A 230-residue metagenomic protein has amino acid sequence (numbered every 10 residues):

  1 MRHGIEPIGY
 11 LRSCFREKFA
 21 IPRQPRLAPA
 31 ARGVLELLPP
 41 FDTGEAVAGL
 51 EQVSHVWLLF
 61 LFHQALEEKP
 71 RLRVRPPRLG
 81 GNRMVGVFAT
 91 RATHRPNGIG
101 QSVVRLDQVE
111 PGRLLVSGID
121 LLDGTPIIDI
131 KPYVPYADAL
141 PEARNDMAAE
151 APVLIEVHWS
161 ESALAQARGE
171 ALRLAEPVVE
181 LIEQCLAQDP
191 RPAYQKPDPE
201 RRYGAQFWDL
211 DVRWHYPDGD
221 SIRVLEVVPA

Functional and structural regions predicted by a protein language model:
M1-P7, H94-V103: Short coil-to-beta-strand transition motifs
R2-G44, L50-Q52, Y133-Q184, Y194: Arg/Lys-rich, positively charged N-terminal/basic patches that mediate binding to nucleic acids
L11, V103-L106: Conserved hydrophobic positions within beta-strands
R16, Q108-L114, G219: Short, conserved beta-turn/loop elements at beta-strand boundaries and strand-helix junctions
A46-G100, L186-Q188, Y194-D198: Active-site-adjacent substructure of cysteine-protease-like catalytic cores
G112-P135, V227-A230: Short solvent-exposed strand/turn elements
L122, D211, P217-A230: Enriched for short, Lys/Arg-rich terminal
P177-D218: C-terminal accessory segment of soluble enzyme catalytic cores
